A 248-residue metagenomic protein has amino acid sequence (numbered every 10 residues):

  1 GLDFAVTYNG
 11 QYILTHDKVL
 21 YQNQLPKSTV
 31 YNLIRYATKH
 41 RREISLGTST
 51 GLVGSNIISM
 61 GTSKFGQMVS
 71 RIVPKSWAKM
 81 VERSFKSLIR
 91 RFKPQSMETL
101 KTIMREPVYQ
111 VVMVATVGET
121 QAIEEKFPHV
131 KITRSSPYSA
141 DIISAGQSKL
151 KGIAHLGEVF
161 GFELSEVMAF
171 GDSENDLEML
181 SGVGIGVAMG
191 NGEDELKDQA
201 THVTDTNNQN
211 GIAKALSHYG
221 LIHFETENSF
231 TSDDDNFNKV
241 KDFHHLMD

Functional and structural regions predicted by a protein language model:
G1-R71, D248: Active-site phosphate-binding/coordination module
L2-Y8, K131-S136, G186-G190, T204-T206: Short hydrophobic/aromatic-enriched beta-strand-loop microsegments
G10, A115-E119, G190-D194: Short, polar loop motifs at secondary-structure junctions
L14-D17, M104-P107, S135-S136, S181 (+1 more regions): Short glycine-enriched loop/turn motifs at secondary-structure junctions
L25, V112, T204: Catalytic cores of large soluble enzymes that bind and process phosphate-bearing ligands
Y36, R42, G47-F170: Conserved acidic, metal-coordinating active-site core of Asp-based, Mg2+-dependent phosphoryl-transfer enzymes
E125, A140-D248: Mg2+-dependent phosphoryl-transfer enzymes with acidic/Ser/Thr/Gly-rich catalytic loops
